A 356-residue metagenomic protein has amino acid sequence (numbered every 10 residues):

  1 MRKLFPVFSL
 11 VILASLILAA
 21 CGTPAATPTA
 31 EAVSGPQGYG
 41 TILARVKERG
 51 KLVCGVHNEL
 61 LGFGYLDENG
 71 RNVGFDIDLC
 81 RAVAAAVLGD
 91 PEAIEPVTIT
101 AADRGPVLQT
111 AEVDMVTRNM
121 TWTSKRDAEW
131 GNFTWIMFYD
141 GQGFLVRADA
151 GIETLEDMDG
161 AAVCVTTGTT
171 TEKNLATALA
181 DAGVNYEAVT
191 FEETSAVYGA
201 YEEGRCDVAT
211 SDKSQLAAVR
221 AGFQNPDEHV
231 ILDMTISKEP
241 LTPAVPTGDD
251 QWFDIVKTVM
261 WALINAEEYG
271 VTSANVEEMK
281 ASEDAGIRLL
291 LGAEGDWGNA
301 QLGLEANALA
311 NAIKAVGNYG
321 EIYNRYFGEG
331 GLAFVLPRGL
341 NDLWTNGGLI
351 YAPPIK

Functional and structural regions predicted by a protein language model:
S15-A20: C-terminal motif of bacterial Sec signal peptides marking the signal peptidase cleavage site
G22-A25: Bacterial signal peptide processing site
A32-Q37, A85, D149-I152, A162 (+6 more regions): Extended ligand-binding regions for polar small-molecule ligands
A32-T41, R45-V116, V316, L343 (+1 more regions): Extracytoplasmic small-molecule ligand-binding "clamshell" domains of the periplasmic binding protein/Venus flytrap
Y39, I94-P106, A150, A188-E203: Short helix-initiation/N-cap motifs at beta->coil->alpha
V53-G62, N72-V87, T121-W122, D140-Y198: Bilobed "Venus flytrap"/periplasmic-binding protein-like clamshell domains and structurally analogous long
R81, A85, G89, A93-D157 (+2 more regions): Acidic, polar ligand-binding/catalytic clefts
V83, L108-Q109, M158, Y201-E202 (+2 more regions): Hydrophobic residues within well-ordered alpha-helices
